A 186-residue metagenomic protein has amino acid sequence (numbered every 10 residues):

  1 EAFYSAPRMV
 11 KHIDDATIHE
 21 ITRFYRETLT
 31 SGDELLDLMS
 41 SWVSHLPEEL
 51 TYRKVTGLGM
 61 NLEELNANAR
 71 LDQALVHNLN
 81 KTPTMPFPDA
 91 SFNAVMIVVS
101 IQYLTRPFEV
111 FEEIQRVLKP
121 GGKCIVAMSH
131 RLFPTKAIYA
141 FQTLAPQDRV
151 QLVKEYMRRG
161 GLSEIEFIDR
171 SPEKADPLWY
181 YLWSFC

Functional and structural regions predicted by a protein language model:
E1-T28: Conserved class I S-adenosyl-L-methionine
I18-R23, E27-M85: Class I SAM-dependent methyltransferase SAM/SAH-binding core
E20, T143-I168: Short alpha-helix
T82-V95: A short acidic, Gly/Pro-enriched loop at the edge of an enzyme's catalytic core that lines a small-molecule cofactor
N93-F108: A short SAM/SAH-binding and catalytic strip from SAM-dependent methyltransferases
F108-K123: A short glycine-rich, Lys/Arg-flanked "PGG" loop and its adjoining helix->strand segment in the class I
K123-E155: Conserved class I S-adenosyl-L-methionine
G160-S163, S171-C186: Core SAM-dependent methyltransferase catalytic element
